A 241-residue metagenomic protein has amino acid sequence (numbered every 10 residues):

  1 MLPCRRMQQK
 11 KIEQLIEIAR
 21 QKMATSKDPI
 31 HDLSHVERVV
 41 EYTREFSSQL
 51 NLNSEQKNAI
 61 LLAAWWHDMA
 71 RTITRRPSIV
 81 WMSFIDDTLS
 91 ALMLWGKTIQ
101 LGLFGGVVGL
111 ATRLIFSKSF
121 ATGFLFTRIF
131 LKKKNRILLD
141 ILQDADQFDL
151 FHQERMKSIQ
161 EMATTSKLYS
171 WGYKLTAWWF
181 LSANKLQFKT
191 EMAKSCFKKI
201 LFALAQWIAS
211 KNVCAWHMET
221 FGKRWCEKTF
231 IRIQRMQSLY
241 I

Functional and structural regions predicted by a protein language model:
L2-V40: Conserved N-terminal diphosphate/IPP-binding helix and adjacent helical/loop segment of trans-prenyltransferase domains
Q21-D28, E45-Q49, R71, R75-I79 (+2 more regions): General structural signal for alpha-helix termini and helix-helix connectors
K27-E37, E41-N53, W66, R76 (+1 more regions): Divalent metal-dependent phosphate-bond-processing catalytic cores, especially two-metal-ion Mg2+/Mn2+ enzymes that act
I30-L33, W81-I85: Short, conserved micro-motifs enriched in small and acidic residues
R38-F46, S83-Q100: An active-site-proximal "capping" alpha-helix that borders the catalytic cofactor pocket
N51-L62, Q100-K118, N135-L138: Acidic/histidine metal-binding catalytic segments
E55-R76, M82, D86, S90 (+2 more regions): His-Asp-centered metal-binding catalytic motifs of divalent-metal-dependent phosphohydrolases/nucleases
